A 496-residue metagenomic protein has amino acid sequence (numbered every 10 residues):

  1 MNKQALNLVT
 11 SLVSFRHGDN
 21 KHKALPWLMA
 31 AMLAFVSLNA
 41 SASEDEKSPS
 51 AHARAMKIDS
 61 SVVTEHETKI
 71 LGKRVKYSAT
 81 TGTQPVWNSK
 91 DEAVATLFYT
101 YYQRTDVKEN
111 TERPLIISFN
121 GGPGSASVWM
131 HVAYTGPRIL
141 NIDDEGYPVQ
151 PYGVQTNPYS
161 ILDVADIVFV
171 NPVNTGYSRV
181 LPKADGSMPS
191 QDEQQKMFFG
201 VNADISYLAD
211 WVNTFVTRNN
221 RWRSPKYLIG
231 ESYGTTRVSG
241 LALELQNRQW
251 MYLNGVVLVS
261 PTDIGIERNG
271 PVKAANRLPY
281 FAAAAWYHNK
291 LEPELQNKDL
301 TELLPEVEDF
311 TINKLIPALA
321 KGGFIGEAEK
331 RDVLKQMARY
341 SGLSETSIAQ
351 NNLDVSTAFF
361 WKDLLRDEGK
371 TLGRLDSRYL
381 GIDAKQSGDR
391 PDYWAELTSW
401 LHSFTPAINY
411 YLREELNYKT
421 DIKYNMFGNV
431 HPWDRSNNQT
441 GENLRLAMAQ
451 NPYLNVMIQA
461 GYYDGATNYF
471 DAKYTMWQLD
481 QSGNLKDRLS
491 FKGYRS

Functional and structural regions predicted by a protein language model:
S43-S50, D91-Q194, W477: N-terminal cap/lid subdomain of alpha/beta-hydrolase-fold enzymes
P137-N141, A242, Q246-I325, E329-A338: A catalytic-pocket lid/entrance helix-loop region that shapes and gates access to the active site across common
L162, P172, K196-V216: Alpha/beta-hydrolase active-site loop
R221-S232: Alpha/beta-hydrolase fold nucleophile elbow
G230-L243: Glycine-rich nucleophile elbow surrounding the catalytic serine of serine-hydrolase chemistry
G322-T467: Alpha/beta-hydrolase fold catalytic core
L454, N468-Q478: Short alpha-helix in the alpha/beta-hydrolase fold that links the catalytic acid
Q481-S496: Catalytic histidine neighborhood in serine/cysteine hydrolases with alpha/beta-hydrolase-type architecture
